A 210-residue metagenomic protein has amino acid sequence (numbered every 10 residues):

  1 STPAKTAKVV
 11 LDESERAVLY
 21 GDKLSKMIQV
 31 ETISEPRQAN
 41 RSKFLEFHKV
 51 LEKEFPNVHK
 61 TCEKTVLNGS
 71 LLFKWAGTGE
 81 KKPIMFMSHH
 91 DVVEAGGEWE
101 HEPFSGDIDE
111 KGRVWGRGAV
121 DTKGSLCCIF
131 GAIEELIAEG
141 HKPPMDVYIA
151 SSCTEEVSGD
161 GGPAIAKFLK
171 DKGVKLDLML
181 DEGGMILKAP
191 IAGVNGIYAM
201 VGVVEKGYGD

Functional and structural regions predicted by a protein language model:
S1-A119, L136-P143: Acidic/His- and Gly-rich active-site-bordering loop/insert found across diverse amide/peptide-bond hydrolases
E63, M200-K206: Short Gly/Pro-enriched turn/cap motifs at secondary-structure boundaries
V120-G202: Acidic/histidine-rich catalytic neighborhood of metal-dependent amide-processing enzymes
